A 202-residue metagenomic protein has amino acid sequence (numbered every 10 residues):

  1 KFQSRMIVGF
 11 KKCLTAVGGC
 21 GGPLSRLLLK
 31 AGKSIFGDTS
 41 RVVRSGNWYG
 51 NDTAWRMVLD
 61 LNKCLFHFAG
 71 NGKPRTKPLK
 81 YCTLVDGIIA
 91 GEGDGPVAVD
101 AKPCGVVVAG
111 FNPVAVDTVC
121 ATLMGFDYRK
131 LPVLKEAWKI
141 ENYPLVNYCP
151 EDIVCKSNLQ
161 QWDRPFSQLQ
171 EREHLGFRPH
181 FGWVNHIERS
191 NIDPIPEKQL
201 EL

Functional and structural regions predicted by a protein language model:
K1-L202: Extended, low-polarity segments enriched in aliphatic/aromatic residues
